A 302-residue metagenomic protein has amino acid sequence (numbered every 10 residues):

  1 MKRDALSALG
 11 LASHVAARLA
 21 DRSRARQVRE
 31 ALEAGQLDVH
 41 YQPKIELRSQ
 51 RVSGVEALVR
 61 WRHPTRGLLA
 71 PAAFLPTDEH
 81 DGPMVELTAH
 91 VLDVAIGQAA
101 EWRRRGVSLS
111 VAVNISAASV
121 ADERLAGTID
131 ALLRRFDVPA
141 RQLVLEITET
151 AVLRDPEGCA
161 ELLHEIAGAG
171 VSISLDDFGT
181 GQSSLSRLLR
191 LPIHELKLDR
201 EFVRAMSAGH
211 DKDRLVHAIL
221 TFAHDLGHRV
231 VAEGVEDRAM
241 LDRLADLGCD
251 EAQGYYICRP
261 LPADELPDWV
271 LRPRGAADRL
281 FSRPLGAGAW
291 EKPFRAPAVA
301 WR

Functional and structural regions predicted by a protein language model:
M1-A20, L47-R48, P64, S116-A121 (+2 more regions): EAL-family c-di-GMP phosphodiesterase catalytic domain
K2-V138, A151, R302: Bacterial c-di-GMP phosphodiesterase EAL domain
L75-P76, T128-L132, E161-H164, R190-P192 (+2 more regions): Glycine-rich, phosphate-binding/catalytic loops in enzymes
M84, A99, L163, L185-L188: AlphaC helix (C-helix) of the protein kinase catalytic domain N-lobe, especially the conserved acidic-hydrophobic
A99-R103, L133-R134, A160-G168, H217-H224 (+1 more regions): Surface-exposed amphipathic alpha-helices with a cationic face
